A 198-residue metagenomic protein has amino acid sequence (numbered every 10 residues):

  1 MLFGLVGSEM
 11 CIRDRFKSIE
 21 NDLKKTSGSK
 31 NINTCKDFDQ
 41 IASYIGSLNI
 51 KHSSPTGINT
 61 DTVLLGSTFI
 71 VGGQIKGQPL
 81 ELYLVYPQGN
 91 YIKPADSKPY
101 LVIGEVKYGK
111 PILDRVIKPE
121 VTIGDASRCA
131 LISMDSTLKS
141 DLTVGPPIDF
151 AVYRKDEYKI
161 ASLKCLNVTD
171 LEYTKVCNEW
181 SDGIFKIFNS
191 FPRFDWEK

Functional and structural regions predicted by a protein language model:
M1-G7, I12: Single conserved hydrophobic/aromatic residue that forms the stacking wall/gate of nucleotide- or nucleobase-binding
S8-E9, I32-S43, G104, Y108 (+1 more regions): Short HxH-centered metal-ligating active-site micro-motif
K17-Q88, F191-K198: Contiguous domain-boundary segments centered on the initiation and propagation of an alpha-helix
F38-D39, S43, E120-K139: Proteins synthesized as precursors that undergo proteolytic processing into mature forms
G72-Q74, A151-K155: Short hydrophobic alpha-helical segments used for membrane anchoring or interfacial signaling
L80-S127, L131, D170-E197: C-terminal, well-structured catalytic/ligand-binding subdomain of enzymes
T137, D141-D149, Y158-A161, L166-T169 (+1 more regions): C-terminal binding/interaction regions
